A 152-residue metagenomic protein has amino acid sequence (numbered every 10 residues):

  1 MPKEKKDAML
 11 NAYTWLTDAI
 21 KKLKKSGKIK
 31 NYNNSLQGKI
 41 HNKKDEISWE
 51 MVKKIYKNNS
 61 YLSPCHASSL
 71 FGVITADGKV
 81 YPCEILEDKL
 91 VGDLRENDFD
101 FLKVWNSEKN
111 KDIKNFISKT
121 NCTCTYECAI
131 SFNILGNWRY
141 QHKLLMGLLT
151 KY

Functional and structural regions predicted by a protein language model:
M1-A76, V80-Y81, I85-E96, G136-N137: Radical SAM enzyme [4Fe-4S]-AdoMet core and its adjacent flexible, acidic and glycine-rich loops/tails across
S60-L62, K79-Y152: Flexible mid-to-C-terminal extensions adjoining Fe-S/redox cofactors in radical SAM and related proteins
